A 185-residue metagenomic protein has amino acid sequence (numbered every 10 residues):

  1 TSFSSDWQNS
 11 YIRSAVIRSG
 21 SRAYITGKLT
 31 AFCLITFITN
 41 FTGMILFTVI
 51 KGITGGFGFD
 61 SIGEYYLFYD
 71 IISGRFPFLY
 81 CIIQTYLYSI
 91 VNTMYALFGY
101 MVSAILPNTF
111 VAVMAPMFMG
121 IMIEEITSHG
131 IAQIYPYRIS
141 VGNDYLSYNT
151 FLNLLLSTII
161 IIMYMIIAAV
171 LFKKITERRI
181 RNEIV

Functional and structural regions predicted by a protein language model:
T1, T26-A104, G142-I160: Secretory targeting signals
S2-I35: Helix-loop-helix units of permease transmembrane domains in multi-pass membrane transporters, especially ABC
D6, A104-I105: Helix-to-coil boundary motifs at intracellular loop junctions of multi-pass secondary transporters
R18, I105-L106: Helix-loop interface residues and adjacent transmembrane-helix termini in multi-pass membrane transporters, primarily
F32, M117-I121, I161, M165: Residue-level recognition of pore/gate-forming positions within transmembrane alpha-helices of multi-pass
T48-D60, N108, S128, A132 (+2 more regions): Transmembrane helix-loop junctions in multipass membrane proteins, especially transporters and channels
T109-I123: Central hydrophobic cores of alpha-helical transmembrane segments in multi-pass integral membrane proteins
I161-V185: Junction motif at the cytosolic side of a transmembrane helix
